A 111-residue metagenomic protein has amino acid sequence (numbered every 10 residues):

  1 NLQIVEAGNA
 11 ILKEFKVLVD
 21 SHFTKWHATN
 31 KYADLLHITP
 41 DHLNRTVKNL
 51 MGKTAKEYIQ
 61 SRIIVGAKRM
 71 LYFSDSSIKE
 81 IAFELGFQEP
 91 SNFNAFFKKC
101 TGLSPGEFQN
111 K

Functional and structural regions predicted by a protein language model:
N1-V17, S21, K25-K31, L35-L36 (+2 more regions): Short, Lys/Arg-enriched, Trp-marked, Pro/Gly-tolerant hinge/linker segments that flank
T24-K25, F73, L85, C100: Helix-turn-helix/winged-helix DNA-binding modules
N30, K79, G106: Residues within the helices of the helix-turn-helix
T39-H42, F87-Q88: Short, basic interhelical loop/turn and adjoining N-cap of the next helix at nucleic-acid- or acidic-partner-contacting
L43, N92-F93, F97: Short hydrophobic/aromatic patch on the recognition helix
N49-N94, N110-K111: Terminal helix-turn-helix DNA-binding modules in bacterial transcription factors
A95-K111: …primarily DNA-binding HTH/wHTH and HhH modules…
